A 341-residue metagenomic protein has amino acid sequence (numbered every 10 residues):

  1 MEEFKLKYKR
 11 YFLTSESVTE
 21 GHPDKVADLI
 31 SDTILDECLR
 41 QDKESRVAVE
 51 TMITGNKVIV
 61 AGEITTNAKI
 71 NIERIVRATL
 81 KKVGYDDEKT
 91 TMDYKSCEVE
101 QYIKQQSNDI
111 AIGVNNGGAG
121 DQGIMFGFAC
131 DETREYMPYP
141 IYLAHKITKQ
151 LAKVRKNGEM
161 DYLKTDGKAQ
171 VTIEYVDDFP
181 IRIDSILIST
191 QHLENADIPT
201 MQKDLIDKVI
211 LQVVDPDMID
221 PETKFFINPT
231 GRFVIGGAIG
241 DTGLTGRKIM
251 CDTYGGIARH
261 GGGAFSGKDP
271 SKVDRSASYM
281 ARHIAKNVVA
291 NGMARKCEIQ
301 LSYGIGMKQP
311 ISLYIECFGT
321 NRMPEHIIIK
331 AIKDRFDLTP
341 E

Functional and structural regions predicted by a protein language model:
E2-A48: N-terminal, positively charged regions that mediate nucleic acid binding
T14, N56, R74, K81-I235: Glycine-rich, mobile lid/loop segments that gate access to catalytic sites or pores
E16-V18, H22-A27, G118-E132, V234-A258 (+1 more regions): Conserved phosphate/anionic-ligand binding catalytic regions in large, soluble enzymes, centered on
E20-L39, T133-K149, K268-G292: Alpha-helical support elements that line or immediately flank enzyme active sites and cofactor-binding pockets
S45-V49, G167-I173, T223-I227, R295-G304: A short glycine-rich, hydrophobically flanked beta-strand micro-motif that places a catalytic Asp/Glu for divalent metal
A48-T66, G304-Q309: Short, charge-patterned binding micro-sites
T54, K296, S302-E341: Internal helix-turn-beta structural module
A196-V288: Glycine-rich anion/phosphate-binding loop at the beta-strand->alpha-helix junction
